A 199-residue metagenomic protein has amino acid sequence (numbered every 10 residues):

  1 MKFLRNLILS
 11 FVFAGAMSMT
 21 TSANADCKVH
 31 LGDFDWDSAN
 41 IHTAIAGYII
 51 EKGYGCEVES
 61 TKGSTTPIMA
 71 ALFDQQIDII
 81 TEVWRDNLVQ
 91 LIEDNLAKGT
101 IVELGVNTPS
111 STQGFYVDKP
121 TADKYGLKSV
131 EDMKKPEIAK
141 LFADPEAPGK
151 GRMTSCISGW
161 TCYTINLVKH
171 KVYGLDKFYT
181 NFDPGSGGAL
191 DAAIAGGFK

Functional and structural regions predicted by a protein language model:
M1-N6: Positively charged n-region of N-terminal signal peptides that target proteins for export
L7-S18: Bacterial N-terminal signal peptides
T20-S22: N-terminal signal peptide c-region/cleavage motif recognized by signal peptidases
A25-S38, C56-T61, G149-T154: Short, well-ordered beta-strand elements
T43, G63-G99, A189, A193-G197: Pocket-flanking alpha-helical
A46-Y54, D132, K140-T180: Ligand-binding cleft/hinge of the Venus flytrap
A71, D78-T81, T154-K199: Ligand-binding pocket segment of bilobal, Venus flytrap-like solute-binding proteins
T100-S155: A conserved helix-loop-strand patch within extracytoplasmic ligand-binding domains of the periplasmic binding
